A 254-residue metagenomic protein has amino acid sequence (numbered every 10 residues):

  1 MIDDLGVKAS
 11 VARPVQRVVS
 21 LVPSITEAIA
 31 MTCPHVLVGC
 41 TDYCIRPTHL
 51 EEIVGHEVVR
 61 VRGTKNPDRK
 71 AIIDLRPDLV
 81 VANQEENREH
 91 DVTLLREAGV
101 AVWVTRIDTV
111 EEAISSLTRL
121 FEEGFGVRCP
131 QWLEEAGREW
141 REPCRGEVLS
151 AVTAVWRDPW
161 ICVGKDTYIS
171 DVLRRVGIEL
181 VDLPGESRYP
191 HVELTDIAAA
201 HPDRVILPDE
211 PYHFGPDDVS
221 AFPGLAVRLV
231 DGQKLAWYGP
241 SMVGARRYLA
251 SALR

Functional and structural regions predicted by a protein language model:
M1-R254: N-terminal ligand-binding lobe of clamshell/alpha-beta domains
